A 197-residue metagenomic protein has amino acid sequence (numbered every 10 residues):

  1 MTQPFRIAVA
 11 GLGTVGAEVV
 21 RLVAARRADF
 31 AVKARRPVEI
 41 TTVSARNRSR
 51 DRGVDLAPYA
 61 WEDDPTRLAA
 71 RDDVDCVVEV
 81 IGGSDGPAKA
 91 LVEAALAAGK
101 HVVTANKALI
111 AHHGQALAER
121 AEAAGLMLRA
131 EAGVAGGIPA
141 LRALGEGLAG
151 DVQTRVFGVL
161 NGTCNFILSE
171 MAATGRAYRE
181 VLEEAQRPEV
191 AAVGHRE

Functional and structural regions predicted by a protein language model:
M1-A98: N-terminal glycine-/serine-/threonine-rich beta1-alpha1-beta2 phosphate-ribose binding loop of Rossmann-like
A10, T14, E18, D63 (+8 more regions): Conserved active-site and cofactor/substrate-binding residues in soluble primary-metabolism enzymes
L12, E79-I81, N106-K107, A132-G133 (+3 more regions): Glycine- and other small-residue-rich loops at beta-strand/loop junctions that grip anionic moieties
V20-R21, G53-L56, G114-L117, P139-E146 (+1 more regions): Short acidic, glycine/serine/threonine-rich loops at helix termini
A57-A60, R120-A123, E146-A149, T174: Short, hinge-like loop/turn segments at secondary-structure boundaries
W61-D63, V78-E79, V103-A105, L128-A132 (+2 more regions): General beta-strand structural signal in soluble alpha/beta enzymes
G83-A98, A105-E146: Rossmann-fold NAD(P)-binding glycine/threonine-rich loop
G145-E197: Conserved anion/nucleotide-ligand pocket segment
